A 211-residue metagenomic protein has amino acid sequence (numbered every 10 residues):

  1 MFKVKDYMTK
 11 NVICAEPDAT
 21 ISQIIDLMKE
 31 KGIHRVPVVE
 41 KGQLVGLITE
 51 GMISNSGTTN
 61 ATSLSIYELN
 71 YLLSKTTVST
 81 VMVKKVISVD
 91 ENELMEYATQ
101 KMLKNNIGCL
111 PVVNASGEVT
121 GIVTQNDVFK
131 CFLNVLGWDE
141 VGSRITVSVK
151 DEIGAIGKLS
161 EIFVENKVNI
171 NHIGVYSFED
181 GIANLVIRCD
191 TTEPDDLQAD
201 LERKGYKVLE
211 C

Functional and structural regions predicted by a protein language model:
M1-N11, T49-I87, L94, T99-L103 (+3 more regions): Tandem CBS (Bateman) regulatory domains
V4, E16-P17: Alpha-helical/coil-rich non-catalytic "connector" segments in signaling and regulatory proteins
A15-E16, H34-E50, V89-D90, G108-I122 (+1 more regions): Cytosolic beta-strand hydrophobic patch enriched in CBS
M28: OB-fold/S1-family RNA-binding modules
N184-T191: Short basic, glycine-rich beta-strand/loop surfaces that mediate nucleic-acid
